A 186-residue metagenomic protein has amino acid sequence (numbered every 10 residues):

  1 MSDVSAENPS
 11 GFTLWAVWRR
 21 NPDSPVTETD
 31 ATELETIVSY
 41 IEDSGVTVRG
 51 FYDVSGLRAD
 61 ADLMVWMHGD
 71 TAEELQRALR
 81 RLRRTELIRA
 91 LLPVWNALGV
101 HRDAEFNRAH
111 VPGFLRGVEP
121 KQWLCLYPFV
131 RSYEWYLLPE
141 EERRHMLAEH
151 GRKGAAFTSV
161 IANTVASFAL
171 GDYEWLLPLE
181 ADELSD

Functional and structural regions predicted by a protein language model:
M1-E42, D70-L75, L92-A156, F168 (+1 more regions): Short S/T/G/P-rich N-terminal loop/turn motif that feeds into the first structured element of a domain
T13, D60-D62, Q122-L124, D172-L176: Short, solvent-exposed beta-strand edge segments and adjacent coil->beta transition regions
W18-R19, D53-V54, M64-D70, L79-R81 (+3 more regions): A structural feature that tracks compact, well-ordered secondary-structure segments with a strong bias toward
V26, T32-E35, G45-M64, T158-T164 (+2 more regions): A cross-kingdom feature marking solvent-exposed beta-strand/loop segments within repeated, beta-rich binding/scaffold
V48-R49, R89-P93: Short secondary-structure capping/junction motifs at helix and strand boundaries
M64-V65, R102-F106, Y173-E174: Short amphipathic alpha-helical patches
L75-A78, D186: Hydrophobic side chains in well-ordered alpha-helices
L82-A90: A common structural junction motif
